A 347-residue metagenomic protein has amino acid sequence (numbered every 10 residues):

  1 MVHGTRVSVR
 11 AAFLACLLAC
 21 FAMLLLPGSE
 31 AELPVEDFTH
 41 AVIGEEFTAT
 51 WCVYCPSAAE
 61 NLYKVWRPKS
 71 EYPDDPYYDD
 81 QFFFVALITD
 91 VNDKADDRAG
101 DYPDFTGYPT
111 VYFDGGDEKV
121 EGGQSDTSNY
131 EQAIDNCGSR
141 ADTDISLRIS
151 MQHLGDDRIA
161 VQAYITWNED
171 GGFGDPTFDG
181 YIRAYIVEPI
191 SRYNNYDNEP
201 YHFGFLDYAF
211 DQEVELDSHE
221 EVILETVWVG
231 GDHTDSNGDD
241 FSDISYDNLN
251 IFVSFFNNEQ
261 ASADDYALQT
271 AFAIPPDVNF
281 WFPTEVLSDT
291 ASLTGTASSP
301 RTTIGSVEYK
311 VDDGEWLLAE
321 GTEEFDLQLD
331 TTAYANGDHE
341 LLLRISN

Functional and structural regions predicted by a protein language model:
M1-V35, C52, G295: Secretory targeting signatures
A22-I43, N279-T290: Boundary/junction segments of secreted and surface-exposed precursor proteins
S29, L62-R67, T226-V229: Short, well-ordered amphipathic alpha-helices
L33-Y72: Local sequence-structure signature of Cys/Sec-based thiol-disulfide redox active-site neighborhoods
T39, P76-N279: Short, conserved sequence motifs used for protein processing/export or organelle targeting and for catalysis
I43, T110, Y181-R183, F252 (+3 more regions): Conserved beta-strand and immediately adjacent loop positions that scaffold enzyme active sites
Y72-Y77, D338: Short helix-capping segments at alpha-helix termini
P276-N347: Long, low-complexity serine/threonine/glycine- and acidic-rich segments characteristic of extracellular
